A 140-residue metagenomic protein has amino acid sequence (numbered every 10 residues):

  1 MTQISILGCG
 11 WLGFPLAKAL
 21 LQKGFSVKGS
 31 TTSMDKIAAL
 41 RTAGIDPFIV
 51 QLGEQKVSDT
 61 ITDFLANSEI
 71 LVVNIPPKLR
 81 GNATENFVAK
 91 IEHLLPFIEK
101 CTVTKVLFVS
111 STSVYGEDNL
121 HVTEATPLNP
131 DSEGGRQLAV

Functional and structural regions predicted by a protein language model:
I4-G8: Conserved N-terminal Rossmann-fold NAD(P)-binding element of oxidoreductases
G13-F14: N-terminal Rossmann-fold NAD(P) dinucleotide-binding loop
L20: Aromatic pocket-lining residues of Rossmann-like dinucleotide-binding sites
G29-D35, Q51-G53: N-terminal Rossmann-fold cofactor-binding loop
A43-S68: Conserved Rossmann-fold cofactor-binding substructure of NAD(P)-dependent oxidoreductases
S68-L107: NAD(P)-cofactor binding segment of oxidoreductase domains
E92-S132: Conserved Rossmann-fold NAD(P)-dependent oxidoreductase catalytic core, especially the SDR/UDP-sugar
D131-V140: Active-site Tyr-X1-5-Lys
